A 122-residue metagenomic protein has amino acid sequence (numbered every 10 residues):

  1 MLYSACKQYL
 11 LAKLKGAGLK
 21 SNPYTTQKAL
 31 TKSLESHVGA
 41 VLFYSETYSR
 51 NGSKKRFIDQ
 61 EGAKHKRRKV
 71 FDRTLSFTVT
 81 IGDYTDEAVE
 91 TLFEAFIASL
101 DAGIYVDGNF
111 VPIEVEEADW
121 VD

Functional and structural regions predicted by a protein language model:
M1-A63: Small/polar-rich, solvent-exposed N-terminal microdomains that initiate assembly or binding
S4, D86-E90: Ordered, soluble secondary-structure elements with a strong preference for glycine-centered loop motifs and nearby
A17, D72-T74, G103: Generic recognition of well-structured, leucine-rich alpha-helical segments and adjacent helix-turn regions within
T31, R67-K69, D107: Generic marker of residues within folded, mature protein domains
E35, F71-R73, P112: A short, structural micro-pattern
L42-Y44, T80, E116: Residues in well-ordered beta-strands of folded domains
R67-E87, D122: Oligomerization/assembly interface segments of phage tail-like spikes and tubes
T91-D122: Acidic-leaning, charged glycine-interspersed low-complexity segments
